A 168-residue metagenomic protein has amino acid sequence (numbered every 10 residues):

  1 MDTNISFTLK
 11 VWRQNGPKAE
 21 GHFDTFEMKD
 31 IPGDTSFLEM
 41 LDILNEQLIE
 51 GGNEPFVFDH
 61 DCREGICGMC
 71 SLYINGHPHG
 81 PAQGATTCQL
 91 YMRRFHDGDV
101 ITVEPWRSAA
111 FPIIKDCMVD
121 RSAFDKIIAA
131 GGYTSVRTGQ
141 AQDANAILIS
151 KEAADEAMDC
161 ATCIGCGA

Functional and structural regions predicted by a protein language model:
M1-G165: Signature of N-terminal electron-transfer/Fe-S-associated modules in redox systems
A168: Histidine/lysine/aspartate-rich catalytic loop segments that bind and position anionic ligands
